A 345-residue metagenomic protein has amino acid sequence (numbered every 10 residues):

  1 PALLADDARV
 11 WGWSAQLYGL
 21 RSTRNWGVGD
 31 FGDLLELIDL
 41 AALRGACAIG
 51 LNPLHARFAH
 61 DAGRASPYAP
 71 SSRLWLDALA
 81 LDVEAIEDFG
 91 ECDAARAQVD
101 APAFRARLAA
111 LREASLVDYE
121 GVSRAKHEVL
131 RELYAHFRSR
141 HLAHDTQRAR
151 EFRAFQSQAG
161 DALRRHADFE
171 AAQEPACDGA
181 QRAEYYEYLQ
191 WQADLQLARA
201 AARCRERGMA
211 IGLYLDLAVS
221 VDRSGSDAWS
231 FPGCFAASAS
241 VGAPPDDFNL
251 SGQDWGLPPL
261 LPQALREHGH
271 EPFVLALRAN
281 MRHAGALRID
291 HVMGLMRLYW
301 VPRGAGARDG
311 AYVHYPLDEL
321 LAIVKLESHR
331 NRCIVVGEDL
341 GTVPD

Functional and structural regions predicted by a protein language model:
A2-L35, C47: An acidic-aromatic substrate-binding cleft motif
W11-A15, I49-L51, I211-L215, L287 (+1 more regions): Hydrophobic faces of well-ordered beta-strands that scaffold small-molecule active sites in alpha/beta enzyme cores
S14, H60-A198, S220-D345: Alpha-amylase-like alpha-glycosidases and glucanotransferases acting on alpha-linked glucans and related
L20, G32-L40, R44, G179-A183 (+1 more regions): A conserved hydrophobic secondary-structure block that centers on an alpha-helix together with its immediately flanking
G29-L40, G269-A279: Short, acidic/polar
D33-R57, H283-A286: Catalytic domains of carbohydrate-active enzymes, especially glycoside hydrolases
A41, L51, F169, C204 (+3 more regions): Conserved, mostly hydrophobic/aromatic
W191-A218: Conserved, well-ordered alpha-helix/loop/beta-strand core segments that scaffold catalytic motifs
